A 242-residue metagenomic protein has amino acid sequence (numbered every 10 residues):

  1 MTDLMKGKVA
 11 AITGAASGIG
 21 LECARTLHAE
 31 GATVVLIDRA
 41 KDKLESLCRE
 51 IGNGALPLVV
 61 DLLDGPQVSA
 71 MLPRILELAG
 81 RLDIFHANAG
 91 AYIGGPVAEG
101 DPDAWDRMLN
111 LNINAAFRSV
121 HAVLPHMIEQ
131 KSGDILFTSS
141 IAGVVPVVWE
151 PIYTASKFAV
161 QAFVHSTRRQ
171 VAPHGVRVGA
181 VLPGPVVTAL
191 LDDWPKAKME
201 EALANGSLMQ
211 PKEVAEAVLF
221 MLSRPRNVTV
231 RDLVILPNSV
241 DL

Functional and structural regions predicted by a protein language model:
V9, A16-S17: Conserved glycine-rich cofactor-binding loop
E30-S46: Conserved glycine-rich Rossmann-like NAD(P)H-binding loop of the short-chain dehydrogenase/reductase
D42, V59-A70, P102: The beta1-alpha1 cofactor-binding region of Rossmann-like NAD(H)/NADP(H)-dependent oxidoreductases
P96-V97, D101-L109: Substrate-binding pocket helix/loop in short-chain dehydrogenase/reductase
V120, S156: Active-site helix of classical SDR
S140: Residue(s) in the substrate-gating loop at a strand-loop-helix junction that position the organic substrate next
P173, A180-V181, E201-L242: C-terminal helical subdomain
